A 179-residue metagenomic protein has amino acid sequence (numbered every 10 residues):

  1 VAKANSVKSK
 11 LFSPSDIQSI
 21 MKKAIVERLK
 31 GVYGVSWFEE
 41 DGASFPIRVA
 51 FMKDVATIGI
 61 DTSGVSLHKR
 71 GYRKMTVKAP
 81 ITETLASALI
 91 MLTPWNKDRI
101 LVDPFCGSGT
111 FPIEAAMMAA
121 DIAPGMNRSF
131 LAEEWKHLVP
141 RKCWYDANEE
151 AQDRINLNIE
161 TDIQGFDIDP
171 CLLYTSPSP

Functional and structural regions predicted by a protein language model:
V1-E83, I90: Non-catalytic, mostly N-terminal accessory regions of nucleic-acid modification and defense proteins
I81-L173: Conserved S-adenosyl-L-methionine
Y174-P179: Conserved small/polar residues in nucleotide/adenosyl-binding loops
